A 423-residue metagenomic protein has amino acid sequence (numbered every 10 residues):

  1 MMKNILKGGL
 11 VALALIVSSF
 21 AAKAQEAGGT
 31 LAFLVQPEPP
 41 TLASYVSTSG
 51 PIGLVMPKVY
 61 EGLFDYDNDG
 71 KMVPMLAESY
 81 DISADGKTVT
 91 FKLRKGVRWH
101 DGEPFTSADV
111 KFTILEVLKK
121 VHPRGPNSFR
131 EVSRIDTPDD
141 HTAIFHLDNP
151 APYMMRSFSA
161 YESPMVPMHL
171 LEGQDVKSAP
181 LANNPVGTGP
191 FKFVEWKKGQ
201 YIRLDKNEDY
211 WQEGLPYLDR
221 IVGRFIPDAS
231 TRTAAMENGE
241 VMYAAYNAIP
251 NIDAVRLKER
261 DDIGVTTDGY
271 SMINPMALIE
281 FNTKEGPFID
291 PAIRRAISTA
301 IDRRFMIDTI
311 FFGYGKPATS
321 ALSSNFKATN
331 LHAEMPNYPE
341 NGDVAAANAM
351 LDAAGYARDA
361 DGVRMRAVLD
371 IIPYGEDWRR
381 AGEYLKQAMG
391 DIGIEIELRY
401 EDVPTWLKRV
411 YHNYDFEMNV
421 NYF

Functional and structural regions predicted by a protein language model:
Q25-E26, D81, K92, N127-L171 (+1 more regions): Surface-exposed binding/hinge segments that line and control ligand-binding clefts or catalytic entry sites
F33, K198, A245, K327 (+1 more regions): Ligand/substrate-recognition segments at binding pockets and active sites
L34-A84, L115, V186-T188: N-terminal lobe/hinge region of extracytoplasmic solute-binding protein
P37-G53, L76-A77, E103, G125-P126 (+3 more regions): A structural "hinge/loop" feature
N68, A160-P216, R220, A345 (+1 more regions): Gly/Pro-rich hinge or "lid" segments in bacterial periplasmic/extracellular proteins
E78-H122, P138, I144-H146, A235 (+1 more regions): Aromatic- and charge-enriched surface segment that lines or borders ligand/interaction sites
V117, R134-D136, V194-D205, V222-E285 (+2 more regions): Extracellular/periplasmic solute-recognition and catalytic clefts
P317-A354, P373-A381: Structural transition elements
